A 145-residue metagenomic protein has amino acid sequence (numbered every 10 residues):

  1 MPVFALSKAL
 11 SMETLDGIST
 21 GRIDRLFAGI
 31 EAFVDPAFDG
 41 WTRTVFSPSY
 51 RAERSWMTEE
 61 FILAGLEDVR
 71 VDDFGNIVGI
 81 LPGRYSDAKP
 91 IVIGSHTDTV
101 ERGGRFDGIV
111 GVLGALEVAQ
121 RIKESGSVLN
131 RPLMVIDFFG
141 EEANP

Functional and structural regions predicted by a protein language model:
F4-S47: N-terminal capping segment at the start of a domain
S19-L26, S49, E53-M57, K89 (+2 more regions): General structural feature for long, well-ordered alpha-helical segments within catalytic domains of soluble enzymes
F27, E31-V34, F38, F61 (+2 more regions): Structural signal for hydrophobic packing residues in well-ordered secondary-structure cores of soluble enzyme domains
D35-P82: A non-catalytic alpha/beta surface segment that caps or lines the substrate-entry region of metallo-dependent hydrolase
A37-F38, D98-V100: A short, flexible beta-alpha/helix-coil linker loop
R84-P90: Proline/glycine-enriched tight loop/beta-turn segments at coil->beta junctions that connect or precede beta-strands
I93-H96, R102-E141: Alpha-helical metal-binding/catalytic segments enriched in His/Glu/Asp
A143-P145: Short, intrinsically disordered, charge-balanced linker/junction segments flanking boundaries in proteins
